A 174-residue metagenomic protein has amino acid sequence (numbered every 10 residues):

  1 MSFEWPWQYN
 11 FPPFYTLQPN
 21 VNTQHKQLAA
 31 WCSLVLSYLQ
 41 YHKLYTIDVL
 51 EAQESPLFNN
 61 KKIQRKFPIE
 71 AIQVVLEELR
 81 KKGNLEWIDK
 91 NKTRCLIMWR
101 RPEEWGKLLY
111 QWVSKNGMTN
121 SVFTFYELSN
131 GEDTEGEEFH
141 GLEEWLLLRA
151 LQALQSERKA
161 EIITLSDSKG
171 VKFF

Functional and structural regions predicted by a protein language model:
M1-K90: Eukaryotic partner-binding/assembly regions in large regulatory complexes
F3-N10, L17, T23, H140-F174: Structured partner-binding subdomains within large eukaryotic complex subunits
E4, K90-Q111, T164-F174: Short, cationic-aromatic polyanion-contact patches
L17-P19, A29-L44, N91-K92, R100-F125: Positively charged, polyanion-binding regions of nucleic-acid-associated proteins
T23, I97, N116, F139: Conserved aromatic-histidine-acidic binding/catalytic patches
S33-S37, N59, I63-N84, G117 (+2 more regions): Charge-enriched amphipathic alpha-helical scaffolds
L50-A52, F125-S129: A short acidic, leucine-rich amphipathic alpha-helix
D89, E127-D133: Residues that form ligand- and interface-recognition hot spots within folded domains
